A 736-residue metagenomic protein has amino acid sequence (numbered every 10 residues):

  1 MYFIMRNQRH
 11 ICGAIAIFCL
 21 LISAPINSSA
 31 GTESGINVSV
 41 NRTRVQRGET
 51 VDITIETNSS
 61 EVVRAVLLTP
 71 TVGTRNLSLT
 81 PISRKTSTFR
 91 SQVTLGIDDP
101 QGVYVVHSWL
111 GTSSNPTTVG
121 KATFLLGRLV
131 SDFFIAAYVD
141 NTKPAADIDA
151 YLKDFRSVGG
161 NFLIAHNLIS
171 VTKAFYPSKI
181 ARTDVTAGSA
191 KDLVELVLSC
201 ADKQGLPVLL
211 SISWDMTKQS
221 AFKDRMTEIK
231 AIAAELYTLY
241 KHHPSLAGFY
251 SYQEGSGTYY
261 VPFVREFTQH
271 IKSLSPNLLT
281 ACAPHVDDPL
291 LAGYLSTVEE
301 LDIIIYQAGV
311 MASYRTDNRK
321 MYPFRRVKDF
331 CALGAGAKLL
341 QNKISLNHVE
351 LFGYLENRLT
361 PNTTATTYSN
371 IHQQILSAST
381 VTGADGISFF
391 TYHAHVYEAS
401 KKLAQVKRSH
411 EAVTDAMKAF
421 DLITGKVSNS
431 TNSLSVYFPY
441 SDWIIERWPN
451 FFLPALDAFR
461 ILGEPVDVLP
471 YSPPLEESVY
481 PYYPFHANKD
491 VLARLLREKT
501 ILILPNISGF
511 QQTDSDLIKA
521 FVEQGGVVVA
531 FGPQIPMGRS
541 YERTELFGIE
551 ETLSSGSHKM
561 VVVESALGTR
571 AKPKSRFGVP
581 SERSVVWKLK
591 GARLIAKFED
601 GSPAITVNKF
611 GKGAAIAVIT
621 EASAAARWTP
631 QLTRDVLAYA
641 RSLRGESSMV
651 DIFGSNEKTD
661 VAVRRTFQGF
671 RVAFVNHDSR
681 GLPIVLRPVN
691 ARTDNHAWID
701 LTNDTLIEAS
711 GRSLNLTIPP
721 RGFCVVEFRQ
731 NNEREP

Functional and structural regions predicted by a protein language model:
Y2-F3, F18: Aromatic (phenylalanine/tyrosine) cluster motif
I4-A14: Bacterial N-terminal signal peptides that target proteins for export
A14-S23: Bacterial N-terminal signal peptides
N27-A165, G425, N429-Y437, P465 (+6 more regions): Mature N-terminal, pre-catalytic/accessory segment of carbohydrate-active enzymes
V40-N41, R47-E49, E61, K121-T123 (+7 more regions): Extracellular ligand-binding/catalytic regions of CAZymes and related secreted enzymes and adhesion modules
V45-G48, I53-T54, S108, V119-V522 (+4 more regions): Glycan-processing catalytic domains of CAZymes
G509-D600, W628: A glycine-rich, often tryptophan-bearing local segment used as a flexible ligand/cofactor-contacting loop or short
